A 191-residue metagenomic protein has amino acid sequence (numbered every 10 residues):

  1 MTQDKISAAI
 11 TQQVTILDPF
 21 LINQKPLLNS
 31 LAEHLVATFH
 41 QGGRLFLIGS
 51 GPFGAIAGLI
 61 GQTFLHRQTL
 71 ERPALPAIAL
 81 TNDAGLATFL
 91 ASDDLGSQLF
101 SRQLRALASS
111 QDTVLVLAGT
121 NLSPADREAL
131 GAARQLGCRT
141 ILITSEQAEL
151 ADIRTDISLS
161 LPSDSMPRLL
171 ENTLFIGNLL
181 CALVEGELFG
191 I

Functional and structural regions predicted by a protein language model:
M1-I22: Generic N-terminal amphipathic, Lys/Arg-enriched alpha-helix
D18-P26, V114-S123: Short, glycine-rich nucleotide/cofactor-binding loops
L21-Q41: A short, well-structured juxtamembrane/interface segment
H34-A108: Glycine-rich, small/polar surface segments that engage phosphate groups of diverse ligands
G43-I48, S110-L122: A short, small-residue-rich loop immediately preceding and capping a beta-strand
F53-L59, L122-A129: Short glycine/serine/threonine-rich phosphate/pyrophosphate-binding segments that cradle anionic phosphate groups
L130-G137: Surface-exposed amphipathic alpha-helices with a cationic face
T144-I191: Short alpha-helices
